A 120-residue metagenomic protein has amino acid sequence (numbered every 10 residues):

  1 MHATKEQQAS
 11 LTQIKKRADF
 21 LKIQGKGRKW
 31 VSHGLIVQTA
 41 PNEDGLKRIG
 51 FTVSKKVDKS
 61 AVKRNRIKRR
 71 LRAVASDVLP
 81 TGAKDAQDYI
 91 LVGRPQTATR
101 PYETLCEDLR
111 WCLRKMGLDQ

Functional and structural regions predicted by a protein language model:
M1-Q120: Positively charged, solvent-exposed patches that mediate nucleic-acid binding
